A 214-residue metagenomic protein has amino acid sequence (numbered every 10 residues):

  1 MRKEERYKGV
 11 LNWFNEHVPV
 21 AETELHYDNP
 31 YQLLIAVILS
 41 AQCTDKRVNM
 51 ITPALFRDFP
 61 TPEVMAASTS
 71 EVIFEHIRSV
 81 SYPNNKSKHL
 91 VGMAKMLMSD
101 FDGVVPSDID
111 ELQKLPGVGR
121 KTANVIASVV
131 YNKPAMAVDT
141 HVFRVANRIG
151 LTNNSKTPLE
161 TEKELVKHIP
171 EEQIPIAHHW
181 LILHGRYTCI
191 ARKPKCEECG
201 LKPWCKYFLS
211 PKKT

Functional and structural regions predicted by a protein language model:
R2-K213: Catalytic cores of DNA base-excision repair glycosylases
